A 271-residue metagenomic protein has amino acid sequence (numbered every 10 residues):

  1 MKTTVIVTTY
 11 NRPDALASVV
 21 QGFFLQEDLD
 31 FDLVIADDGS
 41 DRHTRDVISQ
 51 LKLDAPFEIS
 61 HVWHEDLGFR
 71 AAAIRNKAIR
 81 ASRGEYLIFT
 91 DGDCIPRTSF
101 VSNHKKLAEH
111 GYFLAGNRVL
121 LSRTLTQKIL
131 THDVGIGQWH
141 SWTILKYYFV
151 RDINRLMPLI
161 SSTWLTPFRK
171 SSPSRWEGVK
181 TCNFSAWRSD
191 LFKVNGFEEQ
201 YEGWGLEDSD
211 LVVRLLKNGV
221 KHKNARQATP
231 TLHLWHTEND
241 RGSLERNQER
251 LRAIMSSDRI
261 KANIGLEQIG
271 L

Functional and structural regions predicted by a protein language model:
K2-T4, D32, D210: Cell-envelope/extracellular polymer assembly enzymes that use nucleotide-activated donors
Q21-D30: Short, acidic, metal-binding catalytic loop of nucleotide-sugar glycosyltransferases
D30-R42, S60-H64: Short beta-strand/loop segment that forms part of the nucleotide-sugar
D37-I48, C94: A conserved acidic beta->alpha catalytic loop
E65-S82, S99: Glycine-rich, basic loop-to-helix element that forms the pyrophosphate-binding segment of sugar-nucleotide handling
L87: Short aromatic/hydrophobic "clamp" motif used to bind/position activated sugar donors
S99-Y148: Conserved donor NDP-sugar-binding/catalytic core segment of glycosyltransferases
G178-N195, E202-V220, R226: A short, conserved alpha-helix in the catalytic core of glycosyltransferases
